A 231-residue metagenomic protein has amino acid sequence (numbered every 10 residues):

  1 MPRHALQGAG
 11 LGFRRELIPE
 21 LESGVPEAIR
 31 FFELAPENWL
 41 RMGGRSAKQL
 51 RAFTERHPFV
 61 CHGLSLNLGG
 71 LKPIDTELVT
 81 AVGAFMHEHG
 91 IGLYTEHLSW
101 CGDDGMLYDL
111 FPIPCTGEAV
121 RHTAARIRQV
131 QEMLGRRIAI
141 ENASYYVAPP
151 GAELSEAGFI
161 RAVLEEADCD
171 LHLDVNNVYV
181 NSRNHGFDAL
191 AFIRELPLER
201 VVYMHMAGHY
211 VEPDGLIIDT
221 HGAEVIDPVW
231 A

Functional and structural regions predicted by a protein language model:
M1-L21: Boundary/entry segment of secreted carbohydrate-active catalytic domains
R14-E16, L34-W39, L64-N67, L98-S99 (+3 more regions): Active-site beta-loop-alpha junctions enriched in small/polar residues
I18-P19, P36-S46, N67-E77, Y146-L154 (+2 more regions): Acidic-and-aromatic substrate-binding clefts and catalytic sites of carbohydrate-active enzymes
L21-E27, G44-C61, E77-G92, R128-M133 (+2 more regions): Acidic (Asp/Glu)-rich catalytic clusters
F32, Y94, I138, D174 (+1 more regions): Conserved, mostly hydrophobic/aromatic
R41-G43, P73, L110-V120, N181-A231: Gly/Pro-rich active-site loop or hairpin
N67-L68, C101-L107, Y210-I217: Conserved radical SAM core fold
D75-L171: Active-site acidic/histidine proton-transfer and metal-coordination neighborhood in alpha/beta enzyme cores
